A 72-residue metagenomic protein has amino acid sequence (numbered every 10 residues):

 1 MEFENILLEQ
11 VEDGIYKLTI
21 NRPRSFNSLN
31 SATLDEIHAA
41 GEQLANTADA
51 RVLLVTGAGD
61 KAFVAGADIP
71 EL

Functional and structural regions predicted by a protein language model:
M1-D60: Conserved CoA-thioester-binding segment of acyl-CoA-metabolizing enzymes
G57-L72: Glycine- (often His-adjacent) and acidic-residue-rich active-site loop that binds/positions the CoA thioester
